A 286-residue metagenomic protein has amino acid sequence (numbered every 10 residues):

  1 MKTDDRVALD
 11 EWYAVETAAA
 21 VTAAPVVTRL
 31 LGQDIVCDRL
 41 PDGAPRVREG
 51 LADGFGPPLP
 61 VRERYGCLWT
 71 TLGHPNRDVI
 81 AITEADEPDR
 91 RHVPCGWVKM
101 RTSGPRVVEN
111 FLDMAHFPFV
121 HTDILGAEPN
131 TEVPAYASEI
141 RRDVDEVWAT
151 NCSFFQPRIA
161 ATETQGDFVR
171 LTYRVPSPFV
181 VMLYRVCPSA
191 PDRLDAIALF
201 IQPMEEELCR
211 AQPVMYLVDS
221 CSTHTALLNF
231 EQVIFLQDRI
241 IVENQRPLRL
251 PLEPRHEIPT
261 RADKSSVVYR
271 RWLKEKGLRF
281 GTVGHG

Functional and structural regions predicted by a protein language model:
M1-H92: Rieske [2Fe-2S] iron-sulfur-binding domain
P41, N76-G286: C-terminal catalytic domain of Rieske-type non-heme iron oxygenases
